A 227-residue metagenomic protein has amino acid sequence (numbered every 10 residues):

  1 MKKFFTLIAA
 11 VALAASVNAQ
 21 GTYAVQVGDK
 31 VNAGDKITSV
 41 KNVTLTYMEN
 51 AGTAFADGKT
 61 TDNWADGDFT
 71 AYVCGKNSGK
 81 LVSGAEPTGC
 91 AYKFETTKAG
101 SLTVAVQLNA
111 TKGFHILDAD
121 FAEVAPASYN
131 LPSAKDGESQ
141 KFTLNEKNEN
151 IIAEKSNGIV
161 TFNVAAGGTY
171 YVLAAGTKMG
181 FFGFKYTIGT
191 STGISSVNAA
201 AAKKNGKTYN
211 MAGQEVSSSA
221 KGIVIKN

Functional and structural regions predicted by a protein language model:
M1-T22: Bacterial Sec-dependent N-terminal signal peptides
Q20-E86: N-terminal targeting leaders for non-cytosolic proteins
A65-A99, N109-G113, S156-T161, M179-K185: Short beta-strands within extracellular/lumenal beta-sheet-rich domains
L102, N150, V160-G176: Noncatalytic modules at the cell exterior or secretory-pathway interfaces, chiefly beta-strand-rich lectin/adhesion
T111-S133: Short, surface-exposed beta-strand/strand-loop-strand elements in extracellular ectodomains
P126-V164: Extracellular carbohydrate recognition and processing domains and analogous Trp-centered ligand-binding platforms
Y171-G193: A recurrent domain-boundary module in secreted/ectodomain proteins
I188-Q214: Residue-level detector of functionally pivotal "anchor" positions at catalytic/ligand-binding pockets or at interdomain
